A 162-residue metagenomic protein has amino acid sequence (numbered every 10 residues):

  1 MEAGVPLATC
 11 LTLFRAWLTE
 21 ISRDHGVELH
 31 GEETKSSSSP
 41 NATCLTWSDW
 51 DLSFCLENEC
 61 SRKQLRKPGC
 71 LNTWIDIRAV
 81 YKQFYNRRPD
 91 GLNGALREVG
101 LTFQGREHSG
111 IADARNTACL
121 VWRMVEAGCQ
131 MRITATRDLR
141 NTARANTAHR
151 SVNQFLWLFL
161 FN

Functional and structural regions predicted by a protein language model:
M1-E2, I77-R115: Active-site-proximal helix-loop-helix substrate-binding element of RNase H-like nuclease domains
M1-W50, E57, G69, E98: Conserved non-catalytic scaffold segment of RNase H-like nuclease domains
T9, L13, D51, C55 (+3 more regions): Acidic, Ser/Thr-rich intrinsically disordered and amphipathic helical segments
T19, R23, S61, L65 (+5 more regions): Short amphipathic alpha-helices and their capping/turn residues within compact interaction modules
D24-L29, R106, G128-A135: Short, flexible/disordered secondary-structure transition segments
C55-E57, Y85: Short, well-ordered secondary-structure micro-motifs
C60-Q83: Histidine/lysine/aspartate-rich catalytic loop segments that bind and position anionic ligands
E98, R115-N162: Acidic two-metal-ion nuclease catalytic site recognized across multiple nuclease folds, prominently DnaQ/RNase D-T
